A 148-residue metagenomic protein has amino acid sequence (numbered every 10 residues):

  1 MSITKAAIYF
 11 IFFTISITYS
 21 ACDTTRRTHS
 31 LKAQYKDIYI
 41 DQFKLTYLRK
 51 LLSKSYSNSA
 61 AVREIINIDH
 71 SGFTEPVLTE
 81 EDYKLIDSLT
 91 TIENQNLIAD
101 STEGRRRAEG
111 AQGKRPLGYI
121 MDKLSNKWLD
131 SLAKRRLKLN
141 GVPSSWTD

Functional and structural regions predicted by a protein language model:
M1-A33: Bacterial Sec-dependent N-terminal signal peptides
T24-D69: N-terminal secretory signal peptides
I65-D148: Compact alpha-helical subdomains of small soluble proteins
